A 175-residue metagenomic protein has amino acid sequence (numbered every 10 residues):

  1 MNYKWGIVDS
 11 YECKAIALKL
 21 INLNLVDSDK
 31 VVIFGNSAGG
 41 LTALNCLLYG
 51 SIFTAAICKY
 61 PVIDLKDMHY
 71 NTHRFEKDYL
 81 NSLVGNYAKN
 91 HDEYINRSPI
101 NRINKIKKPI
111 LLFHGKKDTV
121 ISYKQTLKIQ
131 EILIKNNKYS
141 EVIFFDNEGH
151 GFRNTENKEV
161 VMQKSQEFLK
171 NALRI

Functional and structural regions predicted by a protein language model:
M1-I175: Active-site-proximal cap/loop segments of hydrolase catalytic domains
